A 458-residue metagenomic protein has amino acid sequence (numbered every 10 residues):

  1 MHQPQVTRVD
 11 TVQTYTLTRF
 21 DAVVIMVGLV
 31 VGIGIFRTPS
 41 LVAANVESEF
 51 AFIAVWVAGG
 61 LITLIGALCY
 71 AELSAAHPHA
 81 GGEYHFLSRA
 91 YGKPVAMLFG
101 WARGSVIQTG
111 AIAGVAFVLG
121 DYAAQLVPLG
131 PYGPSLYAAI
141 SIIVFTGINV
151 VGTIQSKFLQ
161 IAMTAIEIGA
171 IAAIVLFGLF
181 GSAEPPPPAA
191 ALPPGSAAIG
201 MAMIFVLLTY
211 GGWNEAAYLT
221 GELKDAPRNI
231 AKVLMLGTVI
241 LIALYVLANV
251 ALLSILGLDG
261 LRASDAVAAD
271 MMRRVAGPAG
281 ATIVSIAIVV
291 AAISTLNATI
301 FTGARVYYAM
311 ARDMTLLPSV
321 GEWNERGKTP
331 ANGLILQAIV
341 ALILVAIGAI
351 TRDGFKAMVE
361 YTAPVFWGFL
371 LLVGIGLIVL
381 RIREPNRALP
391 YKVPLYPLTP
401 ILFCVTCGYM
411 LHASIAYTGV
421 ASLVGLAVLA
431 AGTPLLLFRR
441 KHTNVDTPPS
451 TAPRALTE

Functional and structural regions predicted by a protein language model:
M1-S40, A44-F50, T63-L68, H79-A80 (+3 more regions): Membrane-interface "cap" regions at the ends of multi-pass membrane proteins
P4-Q13, E49, I53-W56, P128-L136 (+2 more regions): Helix-loop-helix junctions that connect adjacent transmembrane segments in multi-pass membrane transporters
L41-A43, L64-I142, T146-V150, Q155 (+2 more regions): Hydrophobic transmembrane alpha-helices that form the core helical bundles of multi-pass secondary transporters
A43-S48, V118-P134, I154-M163, I283 (+3 more regions): Transmembrane helix-loop boundary segments of multi-pass membrane transporters
H85-F86, G92, A124-L129, V233-I300 (+1 more regions): TM-loop-TM module centered on a large, flexible mid-protein loop between adjacent transmembrane helices in multi-pass
G120, G133-G181, P193-S196, L234-M235 (+3 more regions): Membrane-interface loop-to-helix entry segments
L159, V320-G327, L370-G419: C-terminal membrane-solvent junction of multi-pass transporters and transport-like membrane proteins
Y361-F366, L395-E458: A generic transmembrane alpha-helix motif of multi-pass inner-membrane proteins
